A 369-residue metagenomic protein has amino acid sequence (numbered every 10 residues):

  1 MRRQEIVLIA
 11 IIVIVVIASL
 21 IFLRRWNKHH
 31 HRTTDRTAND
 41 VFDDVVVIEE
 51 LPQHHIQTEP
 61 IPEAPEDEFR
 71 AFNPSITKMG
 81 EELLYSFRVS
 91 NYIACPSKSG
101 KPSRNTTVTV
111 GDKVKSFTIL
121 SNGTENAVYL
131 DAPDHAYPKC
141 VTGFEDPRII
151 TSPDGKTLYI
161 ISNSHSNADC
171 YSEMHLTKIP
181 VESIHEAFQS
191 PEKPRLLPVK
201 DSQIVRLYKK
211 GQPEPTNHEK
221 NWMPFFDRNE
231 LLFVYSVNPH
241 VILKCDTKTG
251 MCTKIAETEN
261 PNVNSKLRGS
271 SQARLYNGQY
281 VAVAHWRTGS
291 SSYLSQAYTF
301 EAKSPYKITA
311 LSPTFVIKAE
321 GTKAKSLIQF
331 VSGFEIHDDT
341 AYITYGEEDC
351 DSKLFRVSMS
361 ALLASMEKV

Functional and structural regions predicted by a protein language model:
R3-N27: Single-pass alpha-helical membrane anchors
H29-D35: Interhelical loop segments of eukaryotic multi-pass membrane proteins
D35-V369: Beta-propeller domains
